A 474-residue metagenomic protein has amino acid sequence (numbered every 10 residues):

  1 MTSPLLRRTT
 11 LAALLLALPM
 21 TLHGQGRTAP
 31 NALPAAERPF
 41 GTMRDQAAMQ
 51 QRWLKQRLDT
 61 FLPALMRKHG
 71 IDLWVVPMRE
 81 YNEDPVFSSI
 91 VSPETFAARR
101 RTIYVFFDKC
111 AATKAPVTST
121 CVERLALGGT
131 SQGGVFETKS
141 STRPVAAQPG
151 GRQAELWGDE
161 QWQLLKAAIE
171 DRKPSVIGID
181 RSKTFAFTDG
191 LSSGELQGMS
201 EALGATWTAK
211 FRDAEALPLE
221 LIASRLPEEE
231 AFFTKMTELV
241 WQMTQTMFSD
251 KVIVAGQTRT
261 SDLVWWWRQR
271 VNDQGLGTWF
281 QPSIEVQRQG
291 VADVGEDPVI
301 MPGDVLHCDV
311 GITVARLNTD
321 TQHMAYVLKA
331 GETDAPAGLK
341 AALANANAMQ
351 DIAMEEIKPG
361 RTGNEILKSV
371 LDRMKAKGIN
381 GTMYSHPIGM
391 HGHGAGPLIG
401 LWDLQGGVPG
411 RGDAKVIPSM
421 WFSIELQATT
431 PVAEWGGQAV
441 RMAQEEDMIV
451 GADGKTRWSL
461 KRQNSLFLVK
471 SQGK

Functional and structural regions predicted by a protein language model:
M1-L11: Bacterial N-terminal signal peptides that target proteins for export
T10-T21: Bacterial N-terminal signal peptides
Q25-K474: Active-site neighborhoods and metal-handling regions in enzymes and metal-associated proteins
